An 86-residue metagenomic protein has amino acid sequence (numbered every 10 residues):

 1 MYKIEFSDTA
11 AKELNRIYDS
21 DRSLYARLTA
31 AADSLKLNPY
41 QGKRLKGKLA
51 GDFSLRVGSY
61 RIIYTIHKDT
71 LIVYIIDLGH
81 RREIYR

Functional and structural regions predicted by a protein language model:
M1-R56, H67-T70, E83-R86: Basic, Lys/Arg-enriched alpha-helical interface segments
R61-L78: Long, charge-enriched, surface-exposed interaction segments in small proteins/subunits
